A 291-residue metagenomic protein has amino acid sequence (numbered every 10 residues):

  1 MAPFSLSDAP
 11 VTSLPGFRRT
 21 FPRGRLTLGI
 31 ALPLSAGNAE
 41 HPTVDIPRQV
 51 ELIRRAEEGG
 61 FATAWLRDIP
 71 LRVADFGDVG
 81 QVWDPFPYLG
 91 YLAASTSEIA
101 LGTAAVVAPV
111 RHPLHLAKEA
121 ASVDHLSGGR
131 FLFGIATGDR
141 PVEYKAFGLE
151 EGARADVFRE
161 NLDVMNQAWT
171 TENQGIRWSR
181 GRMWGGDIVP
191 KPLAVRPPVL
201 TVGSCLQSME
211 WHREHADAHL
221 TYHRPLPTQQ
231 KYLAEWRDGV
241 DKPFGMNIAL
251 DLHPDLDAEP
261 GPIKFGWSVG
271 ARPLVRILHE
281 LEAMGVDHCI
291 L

Functional and structural regions predicted by a protein language model:
M1-L291: Active-site-adjacent structural elements that line small-molecule/cofactor binding pockets in enzymes
